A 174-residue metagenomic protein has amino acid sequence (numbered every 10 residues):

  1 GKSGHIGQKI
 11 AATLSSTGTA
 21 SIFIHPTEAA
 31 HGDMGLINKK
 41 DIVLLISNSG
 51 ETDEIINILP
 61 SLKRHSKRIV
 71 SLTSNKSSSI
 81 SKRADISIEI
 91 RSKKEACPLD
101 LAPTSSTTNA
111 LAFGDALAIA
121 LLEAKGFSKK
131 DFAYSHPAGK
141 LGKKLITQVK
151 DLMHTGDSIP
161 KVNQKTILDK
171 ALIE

Functional and structural regions predicted by a protein language model:
G1-A112, A118-L121: Glycine-rich phosphate-binding loops that contact phosphosugars or nucleotide phosphates
H31, G35, T108, A138 (+3 more regions): Short, surface-exposed, charged/polar-biased interaction segments
E54, D131, I167-K170: An acidic, carboxylate-rich microenvironment
S79, N109, F113, P137-K144 (+2 more regions): Short, contiguous, pocket-lining structural segments that sit at or immediately flank catalytic/ligand-binding sites
K82, A96, E123-H154: Internal, active-site/partner-interface "lid" segment
K143-E174: Bateman/CBS regulatory modules and CBS-like beta-alpha motifs in cytosolic regions of diverse proteins
